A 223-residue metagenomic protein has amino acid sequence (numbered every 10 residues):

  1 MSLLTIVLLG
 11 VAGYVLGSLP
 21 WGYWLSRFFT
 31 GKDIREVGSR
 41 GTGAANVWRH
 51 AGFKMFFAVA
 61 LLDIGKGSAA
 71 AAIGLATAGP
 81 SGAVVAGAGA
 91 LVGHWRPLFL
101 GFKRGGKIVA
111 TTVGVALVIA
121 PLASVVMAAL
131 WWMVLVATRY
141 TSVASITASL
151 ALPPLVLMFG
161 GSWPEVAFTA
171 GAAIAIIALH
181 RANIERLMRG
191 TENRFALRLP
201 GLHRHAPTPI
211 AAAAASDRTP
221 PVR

Functional and structural regions predicted by a protein language model:
M1-I6, L19-G22: Topogenic membrane-insertion module of multi-pass membrane proteins
T5, L9, K54-L100, I119-L122 (+1 more regions): Nucleotide and nucleotide-moiety/phosphate-recognizing core
T5-L16, G171: Alpha-helical transmembrane segments
A12, L16, W21-K66, H94-A110 (+3 more regions): Interhelical loop and helix-boundary elements at the membrane-water interface of polytopic inner-membrane proteins
W48-A51, G74-A78, G89, G93 (+2 more regions): Interfacial segments of multi-pass membrane proteins
G52-M55, G79-A83, T141, S162-F168: Membrane-interface helix-boundary signature
V125, T141-S149, G160-A172: Loop-to-transmembrane alpha-helix initiation sites
S162-G190: Alpha-helical transmembrane segments and their immediate juxtamembrane flanks in integral membrane proteins
